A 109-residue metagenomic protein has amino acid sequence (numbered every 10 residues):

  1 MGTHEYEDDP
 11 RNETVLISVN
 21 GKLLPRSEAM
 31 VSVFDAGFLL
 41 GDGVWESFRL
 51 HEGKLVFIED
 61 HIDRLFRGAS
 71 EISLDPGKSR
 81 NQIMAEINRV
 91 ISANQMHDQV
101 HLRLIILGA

Functional and structural regions predicted by a protein language model:
M1-A109: Conserved alpha/beta cores of soluble small-molecule-handling proteins
